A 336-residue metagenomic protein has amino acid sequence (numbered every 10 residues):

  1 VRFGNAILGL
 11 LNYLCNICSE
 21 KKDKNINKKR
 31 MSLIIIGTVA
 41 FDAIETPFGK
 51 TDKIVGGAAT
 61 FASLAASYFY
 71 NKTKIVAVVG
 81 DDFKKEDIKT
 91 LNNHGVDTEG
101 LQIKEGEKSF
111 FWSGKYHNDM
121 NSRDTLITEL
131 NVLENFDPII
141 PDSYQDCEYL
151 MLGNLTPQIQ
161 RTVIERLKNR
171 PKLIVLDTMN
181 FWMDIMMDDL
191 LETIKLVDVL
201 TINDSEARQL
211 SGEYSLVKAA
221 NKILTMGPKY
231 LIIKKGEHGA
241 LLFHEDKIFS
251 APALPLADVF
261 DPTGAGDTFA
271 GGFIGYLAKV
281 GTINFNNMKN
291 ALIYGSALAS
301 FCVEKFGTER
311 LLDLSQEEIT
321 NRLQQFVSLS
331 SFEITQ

Functional and structural regions predicted by a protein language model:
G4-A6: Short hydrophobic alpha-helical segments enriched in small aliphatic residues
C15-C18: Cysteine-centered motifs
K29-T46: Positively charged, low-complexity intrinsically disordered leader regions
F41-K53, Y70-M151, E165-P171, T320-T335: Conserved N-terminal subdomain of the carbohydrate kinase-like
G49-L64: Short catalytic helix/loop segments, enriched in acidic residues and glycine and frequently bearing histidine
S63-K72, Y276-A278: Alpha-helix C-terminal capping segments
K168-L173, W182-S250: Conserved phosphate/ATP/ADP-binding segment of small-molecule kinases
L216-Q336: Conserved phosphate-binding/catalytic region of the ribokinase-like
